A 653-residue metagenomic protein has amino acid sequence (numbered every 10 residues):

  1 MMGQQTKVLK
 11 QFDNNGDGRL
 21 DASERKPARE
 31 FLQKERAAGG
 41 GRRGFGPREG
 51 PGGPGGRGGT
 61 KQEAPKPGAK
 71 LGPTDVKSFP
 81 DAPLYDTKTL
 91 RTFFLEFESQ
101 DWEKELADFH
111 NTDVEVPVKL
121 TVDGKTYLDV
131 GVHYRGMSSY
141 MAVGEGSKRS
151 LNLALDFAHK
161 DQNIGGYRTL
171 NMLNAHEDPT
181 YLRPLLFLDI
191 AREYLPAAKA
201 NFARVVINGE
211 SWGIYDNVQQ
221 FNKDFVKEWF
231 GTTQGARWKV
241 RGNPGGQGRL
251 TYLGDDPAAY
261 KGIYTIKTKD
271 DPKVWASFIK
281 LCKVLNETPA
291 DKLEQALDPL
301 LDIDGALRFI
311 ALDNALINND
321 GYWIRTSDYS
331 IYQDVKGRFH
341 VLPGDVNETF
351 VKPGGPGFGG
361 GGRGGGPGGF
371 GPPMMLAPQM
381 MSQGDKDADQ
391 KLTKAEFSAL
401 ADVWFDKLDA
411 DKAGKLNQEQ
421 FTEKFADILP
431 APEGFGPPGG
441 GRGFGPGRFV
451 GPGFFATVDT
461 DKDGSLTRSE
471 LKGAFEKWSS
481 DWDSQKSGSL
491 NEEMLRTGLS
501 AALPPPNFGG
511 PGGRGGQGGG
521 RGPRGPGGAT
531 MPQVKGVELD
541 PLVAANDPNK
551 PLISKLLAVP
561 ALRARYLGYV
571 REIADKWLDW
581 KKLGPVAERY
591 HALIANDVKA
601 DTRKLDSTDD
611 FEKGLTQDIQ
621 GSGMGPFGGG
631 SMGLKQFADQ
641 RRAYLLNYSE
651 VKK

Functional and structural regions predicted by a protein language model:
M1-V8, K26-Q383, T393-A395, A399-K407 (+4 more regions): Phosphate/dinucleotide-binding and metal-coordinating scaffold of catalytic cores in nucleotide-dependent enzymes
D13-D17, D21, D320, D385-K391 (+3 more regions): Acidic carboxylate motifs that coordinate Ca2+ or other divalent cations, activating on Asp/Glu
